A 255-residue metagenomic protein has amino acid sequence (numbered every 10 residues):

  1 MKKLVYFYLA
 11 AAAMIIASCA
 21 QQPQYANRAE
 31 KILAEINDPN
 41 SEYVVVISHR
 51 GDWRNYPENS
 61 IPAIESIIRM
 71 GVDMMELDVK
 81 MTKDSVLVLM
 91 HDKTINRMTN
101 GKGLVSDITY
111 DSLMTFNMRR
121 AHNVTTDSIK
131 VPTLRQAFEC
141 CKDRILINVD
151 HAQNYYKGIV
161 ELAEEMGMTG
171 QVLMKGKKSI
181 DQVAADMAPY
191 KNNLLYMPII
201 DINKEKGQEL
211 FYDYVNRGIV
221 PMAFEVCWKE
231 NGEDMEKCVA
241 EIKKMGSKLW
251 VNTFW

Functional and structural regions predicted by a protein language model:
M1-A29: Bacterial Sec-dependent N-terminal signal peptides
C19-W255: Phosphate-group recognition and catalysis centered on beta-loop-alpha active-site segments
